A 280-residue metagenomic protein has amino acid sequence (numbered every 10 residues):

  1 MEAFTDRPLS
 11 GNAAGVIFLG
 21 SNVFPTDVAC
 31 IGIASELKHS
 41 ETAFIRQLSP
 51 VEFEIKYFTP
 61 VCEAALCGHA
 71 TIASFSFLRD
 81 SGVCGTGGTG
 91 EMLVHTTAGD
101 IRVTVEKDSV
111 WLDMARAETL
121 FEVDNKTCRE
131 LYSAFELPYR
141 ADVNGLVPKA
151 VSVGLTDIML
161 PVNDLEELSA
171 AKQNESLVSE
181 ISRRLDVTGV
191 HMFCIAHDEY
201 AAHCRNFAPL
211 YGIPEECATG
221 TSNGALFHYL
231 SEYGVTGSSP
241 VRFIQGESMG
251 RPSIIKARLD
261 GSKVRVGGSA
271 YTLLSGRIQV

Functional and structural regions predicted by a protein language model:
M1-L66, I72-V280: Active-site proximal loop and beta-alpha junction motif in alpha/beta enzyme cores
